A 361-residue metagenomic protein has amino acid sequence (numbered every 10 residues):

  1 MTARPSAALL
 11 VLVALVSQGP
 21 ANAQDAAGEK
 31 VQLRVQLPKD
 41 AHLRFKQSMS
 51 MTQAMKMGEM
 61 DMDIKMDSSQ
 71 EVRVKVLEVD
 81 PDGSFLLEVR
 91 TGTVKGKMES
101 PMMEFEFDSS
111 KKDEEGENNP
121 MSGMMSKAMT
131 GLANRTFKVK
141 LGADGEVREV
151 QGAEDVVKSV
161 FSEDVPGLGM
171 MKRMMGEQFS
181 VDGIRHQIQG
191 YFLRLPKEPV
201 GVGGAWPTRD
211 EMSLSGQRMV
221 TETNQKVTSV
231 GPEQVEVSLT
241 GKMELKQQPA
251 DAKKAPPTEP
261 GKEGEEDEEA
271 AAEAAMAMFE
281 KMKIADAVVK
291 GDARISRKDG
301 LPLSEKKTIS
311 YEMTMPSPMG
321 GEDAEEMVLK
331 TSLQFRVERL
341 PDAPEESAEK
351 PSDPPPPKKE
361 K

Functional and structural regions predicted by a protein language model:
M1-A3: N-terminal secretory signal peptides that target proteins for export/translocation
A7-Q18: Bacterial N-terminal signal peptides
A23-K361: Signature of exported/secreted
